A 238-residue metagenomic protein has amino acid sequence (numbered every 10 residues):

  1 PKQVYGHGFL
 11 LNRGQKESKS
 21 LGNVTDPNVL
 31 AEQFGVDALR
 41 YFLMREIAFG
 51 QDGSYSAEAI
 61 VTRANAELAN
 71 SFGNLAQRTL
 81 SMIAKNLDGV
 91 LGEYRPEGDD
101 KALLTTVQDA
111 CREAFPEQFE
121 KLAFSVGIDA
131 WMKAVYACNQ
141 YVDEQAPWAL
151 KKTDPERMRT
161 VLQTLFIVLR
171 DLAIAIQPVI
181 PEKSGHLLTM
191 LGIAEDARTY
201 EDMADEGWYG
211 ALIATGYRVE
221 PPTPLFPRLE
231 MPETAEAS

Functional and structural regions predicted by a protein language model:
Q3-G6, L188-M190: Beta-strand segments within the central parallel beta-sheet cores of soluble alpha/beta enzyme folds
G8-P96, A194-I213, Y217-E233: Catalytic adenosine-cofactor/nucleotide-binding cores of aminoacyl-tRNA synthetases and other
K19, L30-A31, I60-S71, P96-V107 (+5 more regions): Secondary-structure capping and boundary motifs in well-ordered enzyme cores
T25-D26, A110-E113, R170-L172: Short hydrophobic "helix-edge" motifs at membrane interfaces and signal-peptide entry regions
D52-E58, D109-E117: Short, charged/polar, low-complexity loop and linker segments that flank or interrupt alpha-helical bundles
G53, E117, L122-A123, M132-S238: Basic, alpha-helical terminal appendages of large translation-related enzymes
A76-F115, V135, N139-D154: Conserved, charged catalytic cores of large soluble enzymes
